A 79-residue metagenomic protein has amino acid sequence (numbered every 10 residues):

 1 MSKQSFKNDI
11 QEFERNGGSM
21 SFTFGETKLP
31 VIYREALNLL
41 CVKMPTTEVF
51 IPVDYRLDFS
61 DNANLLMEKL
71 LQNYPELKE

Functional and structural regions predicted by a protein language model:
M1-G25: Negatively charged, low-complexity tracts enriched in Asp/Glu with abundant Ser/Thr
M1-Q4, Q72-E79: Short intrinsically disordered terminal tails
Q4, T47-F50, L70: Absolute N-terminal positional cue centered near the fourth residue
D9-E12, N62, L66-K69, N73: Charge-rich, solvent-exposed alpha-helical interaction surfaces
G18-L65: Acidic, low-complexity, intrinsically disordered interaction modules
